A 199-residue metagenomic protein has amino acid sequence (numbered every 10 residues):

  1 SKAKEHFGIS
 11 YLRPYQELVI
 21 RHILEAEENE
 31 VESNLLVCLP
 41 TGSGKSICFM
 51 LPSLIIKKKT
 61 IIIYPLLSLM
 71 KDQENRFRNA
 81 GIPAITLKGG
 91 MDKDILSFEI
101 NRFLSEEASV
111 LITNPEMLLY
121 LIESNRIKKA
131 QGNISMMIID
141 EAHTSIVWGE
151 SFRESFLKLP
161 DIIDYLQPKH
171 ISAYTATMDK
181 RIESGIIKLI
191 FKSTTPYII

Functional and structural regions predicted by a protein language model:
S1-C38: Conserved pre-motif I regulatory segment
A26-V37, K58-T60, A108-S109, K169-H170: Pre-Walker A (Motif I) flank of P-loop NTPase domains
E28-E30, S53-I55, F77-N79, N101-E106 (+3 more regions): Conserved catalytic network of the ASCE P-loop NTPase/AAA+ motor domain
N29-L51, Y174, M178: Walker A/P-loop
S46-I47, K57-M91, I95, E116-L119 (+1 more regions): Conserved Walker A/P-loop ATP-binding site and its immediately adjacent core in helicase/helicase-like ATPase domains
D94-L111: Conserved motor-coupling elements within RecA-like helicase/translocase cores
L111, P115-H170: SF2 helicase catalytic motif II
D161-Y165, H170, T177-I199: Interdomain hinge/linker at the junction between the two RecA-like core domains of SF2 helicases
